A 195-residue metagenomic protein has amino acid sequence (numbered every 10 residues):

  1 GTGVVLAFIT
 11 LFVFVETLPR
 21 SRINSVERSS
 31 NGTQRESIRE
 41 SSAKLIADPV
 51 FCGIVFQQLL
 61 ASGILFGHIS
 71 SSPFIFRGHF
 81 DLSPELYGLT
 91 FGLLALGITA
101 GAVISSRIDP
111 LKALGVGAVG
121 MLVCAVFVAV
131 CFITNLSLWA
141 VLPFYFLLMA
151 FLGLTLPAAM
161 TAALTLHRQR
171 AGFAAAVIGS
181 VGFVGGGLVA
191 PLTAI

Functional and structural regions predicted by a protein language model:
G1-F12: Symmetry-related core transmembrane helices of the 12-TM Major Facilitator Superfamily/SLC fold
V15-I54: Juxtamembrane intracellular "pre-TM" segments in multi-pass secondary transporters
A47-L65, P143-A150: Pair of pore-lining "gating" transmembrane helices in MFS-fold secondary transporters
S70-E85: Short amphipathic helix-loop junctions that connect adjacent transmembrane helices in Major Facilitator Superfamily/SLC
L82-F91, S137, V141: Juxtamembrane helix-start elements in MFS-like secondary transporters
Y87-I108: Transmembrane alpha-helices of Major Facilitator/SLC transporters
L114-A159: C-terminal transmembrane helical hairpin of 12-TM major facilitator-type secondary transporters
A150-G153, M160-I195: A late C-terminal transmembrane helix in Major Facilitator Superfamily
